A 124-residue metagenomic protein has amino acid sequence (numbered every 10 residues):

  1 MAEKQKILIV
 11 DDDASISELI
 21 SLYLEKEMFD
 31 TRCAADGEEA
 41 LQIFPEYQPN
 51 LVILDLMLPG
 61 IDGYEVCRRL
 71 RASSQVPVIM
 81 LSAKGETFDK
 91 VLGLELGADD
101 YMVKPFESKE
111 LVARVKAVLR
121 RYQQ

Functional and structural regions predicted by a protein language model:
M1-L8: Non-catalytic signal-transmission and effector/linker regions of two-component phosphorelay proteins
K4, Q48-N50, S73-V78: His-Asp phosphorelay/catalytic-motif detector in bacterial-type signaling
D11, A35, L58: Conserved acidic carboxylate
S15-K26: Charged docking surfaces used in two-component/phosphorelay signaling
C33-L51: Acidic, metal-coordinating helix/loop segments flanking the phosphotransfer/catalytic sites of two-component signaling
D36-E39, D62-E65, D89: Acidic catalytic/metal-coordinating carboxylates
L56-M57, K84: The short loop immediately C-terminal to the conserved phospho-acceptor aspartate in CheY-like receiver
R68, A72, P77-Q124: Basic, amphipathic DNA-recognition helix from helix-turn-helix-like DNA-binding domains
